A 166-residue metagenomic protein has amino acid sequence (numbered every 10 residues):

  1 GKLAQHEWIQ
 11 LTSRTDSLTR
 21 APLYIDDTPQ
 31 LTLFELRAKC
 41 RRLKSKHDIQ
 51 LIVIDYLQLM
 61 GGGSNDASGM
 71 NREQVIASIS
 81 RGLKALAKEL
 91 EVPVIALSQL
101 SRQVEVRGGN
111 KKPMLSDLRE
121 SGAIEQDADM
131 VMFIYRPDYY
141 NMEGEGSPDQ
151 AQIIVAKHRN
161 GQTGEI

Functional and structural regions predicted by a protein language model:
G1-D48, G62, I166: Cytosolic-facing regulatory segments adjacent to core modules
G1-E7, P22-Q30, G61-A77, V104-S116: Flexible beta-alpha connector loops of hexameric P-loop NTPases
I9-S13, Q50, G61, G108-K111 (+2 more regions): Short alpha-helical interface elements
P29, L33-L36, S45, R72 (+2 more regions): Hydrophobic alpha-helical segments and helix-packing faces
L57: Conserved Walker B
Q74-I166: Phosphate-binding/switch region of NTP-binding enzymes
